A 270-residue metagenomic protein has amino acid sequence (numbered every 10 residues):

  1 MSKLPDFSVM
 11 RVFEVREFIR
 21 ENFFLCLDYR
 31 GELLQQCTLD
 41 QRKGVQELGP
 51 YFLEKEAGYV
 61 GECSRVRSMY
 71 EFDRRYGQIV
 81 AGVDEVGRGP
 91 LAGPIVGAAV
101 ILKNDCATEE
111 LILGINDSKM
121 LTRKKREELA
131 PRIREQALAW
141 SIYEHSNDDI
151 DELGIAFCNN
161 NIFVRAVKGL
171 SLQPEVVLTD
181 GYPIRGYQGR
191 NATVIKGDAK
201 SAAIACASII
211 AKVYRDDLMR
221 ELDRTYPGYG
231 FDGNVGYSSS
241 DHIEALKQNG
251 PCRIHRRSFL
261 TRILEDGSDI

Functional and structural regions predicted by a protein language model:
M1-A81, R88-I270: RNase H-like, Mg2+-dependent phosphodiesterase core, and more generally RNA phosphate-backbone-engaging helix-loop
